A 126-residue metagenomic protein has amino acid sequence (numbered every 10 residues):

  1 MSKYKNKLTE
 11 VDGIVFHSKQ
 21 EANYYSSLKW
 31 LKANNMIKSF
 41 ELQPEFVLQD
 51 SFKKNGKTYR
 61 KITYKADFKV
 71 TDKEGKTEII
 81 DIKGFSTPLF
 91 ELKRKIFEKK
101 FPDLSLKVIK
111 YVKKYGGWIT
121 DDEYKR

Functional and structural regions predicted by a protein language model:
M1-R126: Electrostatic, structured charged patches in enzyme active sites and in nucleic-acid/phosphate-binding
